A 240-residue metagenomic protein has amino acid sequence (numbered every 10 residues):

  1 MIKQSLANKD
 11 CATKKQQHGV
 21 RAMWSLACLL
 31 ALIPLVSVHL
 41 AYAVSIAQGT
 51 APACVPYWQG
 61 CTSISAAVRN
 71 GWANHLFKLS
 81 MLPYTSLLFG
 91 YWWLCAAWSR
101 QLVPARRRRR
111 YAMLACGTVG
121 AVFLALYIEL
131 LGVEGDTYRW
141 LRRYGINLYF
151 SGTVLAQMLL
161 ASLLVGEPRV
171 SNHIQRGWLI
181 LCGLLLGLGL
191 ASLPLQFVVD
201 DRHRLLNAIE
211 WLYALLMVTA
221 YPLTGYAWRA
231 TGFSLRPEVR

Functional and structural regions predicted by a protein language model:
Q17-L35: Alpha-helical transmembrane segments and their helix-start/interface "positive-inside/aromatic belt" motifs in integral
I33-C54: Alpha-helical transmembrane segments of multi-pass membrane proteins
T62-T85: Interfacial helix-start motif at the membrane-water boundary
F77-G90, Y149-S162, Y213-R229: Hydrophobic cores of alpha-helical transmembrane segments in multi-pass inner/ER membrane proteins, independent
G90-G117: Cytoplasmic juxtamembrane regions at transmembrane-helix boundaries
R108-V122, Y149, Q175-L188: Transmembrane alpha-helical segments of multi-pass membrane proteins
G117-S171: Membrane-proximal helix-loop-helix units in multi-pass membrane proteins
L160-R240: Terminal transmembrane helical module of multi-pass membrane proteins
